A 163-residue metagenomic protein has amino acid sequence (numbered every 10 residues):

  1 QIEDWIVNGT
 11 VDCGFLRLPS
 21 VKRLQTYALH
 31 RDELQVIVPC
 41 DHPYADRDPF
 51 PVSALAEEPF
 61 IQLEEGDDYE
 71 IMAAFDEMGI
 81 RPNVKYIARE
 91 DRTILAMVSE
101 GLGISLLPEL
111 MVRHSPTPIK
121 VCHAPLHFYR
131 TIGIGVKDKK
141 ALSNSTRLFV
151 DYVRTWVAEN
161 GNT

Functional and structural regions predicted by a protein language model:
Q1-V11, R17, G66-K120: Hydrophobic hinge/microswitch elements
V7, C40-P43, R47, P116-T117 (+2 more regions): Inter-domain helical "communication" segments and dimerization helices that couple sensory or membrane-embedded modules
K22-A28, D32-E33, R47, T93-K139 (+1 more regions): Beta-alpha-beta core module
R23-F60, E64, N144: Flexible hinge/capping segments at coil-to-helix
Y44, E58-M78, L142-V150, N160-G161: Secondary-structure junction motif
S53, T131, G135-T163: Extended ligand-binding regions for polar small-molecule ligands
